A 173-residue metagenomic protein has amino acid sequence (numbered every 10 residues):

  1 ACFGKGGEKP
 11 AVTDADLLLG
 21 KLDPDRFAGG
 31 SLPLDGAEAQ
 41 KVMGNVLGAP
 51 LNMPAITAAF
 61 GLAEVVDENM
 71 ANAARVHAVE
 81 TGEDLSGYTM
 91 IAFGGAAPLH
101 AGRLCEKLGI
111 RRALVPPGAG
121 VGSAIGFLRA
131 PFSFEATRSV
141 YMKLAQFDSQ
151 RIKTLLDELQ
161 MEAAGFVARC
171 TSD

Functional and structural regions predicted by a protein language model:
A1-D173: N-terminally biased helix-coil "hinge/interface" segments that flank
